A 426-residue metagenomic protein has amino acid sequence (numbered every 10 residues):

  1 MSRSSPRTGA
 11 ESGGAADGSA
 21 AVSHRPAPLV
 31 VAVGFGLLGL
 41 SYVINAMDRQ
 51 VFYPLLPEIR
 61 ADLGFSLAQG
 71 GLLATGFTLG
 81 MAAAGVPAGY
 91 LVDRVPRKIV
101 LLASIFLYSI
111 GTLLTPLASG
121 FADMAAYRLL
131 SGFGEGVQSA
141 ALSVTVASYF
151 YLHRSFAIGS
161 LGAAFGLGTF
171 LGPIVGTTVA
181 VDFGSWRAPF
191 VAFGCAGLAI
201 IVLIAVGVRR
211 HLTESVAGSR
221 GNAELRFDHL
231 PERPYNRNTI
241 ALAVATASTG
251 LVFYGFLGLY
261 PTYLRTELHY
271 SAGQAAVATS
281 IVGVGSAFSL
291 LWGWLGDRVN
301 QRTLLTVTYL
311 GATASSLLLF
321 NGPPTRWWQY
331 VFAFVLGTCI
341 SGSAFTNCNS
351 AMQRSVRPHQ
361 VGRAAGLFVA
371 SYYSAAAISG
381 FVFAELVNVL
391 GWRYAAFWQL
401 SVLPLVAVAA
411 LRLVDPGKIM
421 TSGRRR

Functional and structural regions predicted by a protein language model:
G18-A27, L212-A241, R426: Juxtamembrane intracellular "pre-TM" segments in multi-pass secondary transporters
F52-Y53, R237-A287: Extracytoplasmic gate region of multi-pass secondary transporters
G64, P96, L117-D123, Y151 (+2 more regions): Helix-breaking motifs and short loop linkers at transmembrane-helix boundaries and internal kinks in secondary membrane
A83-S119, R298-V299: Conserved MFS/SLC helix-loop-helix module at the cytosolic interface between two early adjacent transmembrane helices
Y127-G166: Cytoplasmic helix-loop-helix junction between adjacent transmembrane helices in 12-TM secondary transporters
L161-R209: Helix-loop-helix hairpin linking two adjacent transmembrane segments in secondary transporters
R302-C348: C-terminal transmembrane helical hairpin of 12-TM major facilitator-type secondary transporters
Q353-L390: A late C-terminal transmembrane helix in Major Facilitator Superfamily
